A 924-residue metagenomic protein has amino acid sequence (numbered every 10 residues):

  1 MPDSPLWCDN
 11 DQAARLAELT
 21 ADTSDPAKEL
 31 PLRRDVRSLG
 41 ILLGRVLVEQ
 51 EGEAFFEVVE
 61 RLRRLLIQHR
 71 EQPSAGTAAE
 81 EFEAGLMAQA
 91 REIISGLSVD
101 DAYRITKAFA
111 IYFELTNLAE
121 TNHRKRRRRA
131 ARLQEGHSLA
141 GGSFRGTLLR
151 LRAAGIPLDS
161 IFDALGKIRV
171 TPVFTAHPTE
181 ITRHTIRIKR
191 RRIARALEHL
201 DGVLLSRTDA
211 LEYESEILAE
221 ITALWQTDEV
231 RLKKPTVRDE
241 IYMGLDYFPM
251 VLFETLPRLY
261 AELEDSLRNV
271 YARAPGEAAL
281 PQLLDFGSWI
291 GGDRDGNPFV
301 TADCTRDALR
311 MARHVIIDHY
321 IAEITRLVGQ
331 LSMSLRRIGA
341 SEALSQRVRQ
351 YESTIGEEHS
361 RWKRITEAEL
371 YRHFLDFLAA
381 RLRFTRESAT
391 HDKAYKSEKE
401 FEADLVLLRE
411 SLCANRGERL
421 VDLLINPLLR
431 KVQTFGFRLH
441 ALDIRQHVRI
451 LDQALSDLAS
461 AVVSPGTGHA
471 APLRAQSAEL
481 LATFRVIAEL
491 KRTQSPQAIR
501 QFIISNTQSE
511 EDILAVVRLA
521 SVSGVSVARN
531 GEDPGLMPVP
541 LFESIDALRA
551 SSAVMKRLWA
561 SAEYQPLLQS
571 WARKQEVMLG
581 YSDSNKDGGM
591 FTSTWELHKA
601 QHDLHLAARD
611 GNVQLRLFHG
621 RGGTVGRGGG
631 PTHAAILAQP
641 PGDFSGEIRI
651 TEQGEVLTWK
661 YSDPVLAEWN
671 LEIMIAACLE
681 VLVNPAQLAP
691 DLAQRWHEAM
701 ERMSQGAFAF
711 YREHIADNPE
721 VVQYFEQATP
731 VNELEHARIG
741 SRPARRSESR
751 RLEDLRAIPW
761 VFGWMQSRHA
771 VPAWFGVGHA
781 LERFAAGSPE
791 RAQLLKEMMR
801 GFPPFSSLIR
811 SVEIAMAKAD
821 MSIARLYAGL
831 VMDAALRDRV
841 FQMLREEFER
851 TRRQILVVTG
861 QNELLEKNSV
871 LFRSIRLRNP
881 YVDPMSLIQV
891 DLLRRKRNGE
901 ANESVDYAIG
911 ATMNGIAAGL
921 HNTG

Functional and structural regions predicted by a protein language model:
M1-V463, Q476, L536, G629 (+7 more regions): Often metal-dependent polyanion-binding catalytic scaffolds in large enzymes
V36, A102, I241, L245 (+25 more regions): Active-site-proximal structural scaffolding
G44, Q601-G611, W774, E849 (+1 more regions): Hydrophobic cores of alpha-helical transmembrane segments in multi-pass integral membrane proteins
A110, L408-S411, Q501-S505, P538-L541 (+1 more regions): Short glycine-rich or small-residue beta-strand-to-loop segments that form or flank ligand, phosphate, metal/Fe-S
T121, G142-F144, L151, L424-P427 (+10 more regions): Carbohydrate-active enzymes and regulators
V300-S332, S523-A709: Catalytic or ion-translocation cores adjacent to nucleophile or general acid/base/metal-coordination motifs in diverse
E367-F384, F437-L514, R518, V522-A528 (+3 more regions): Active-site cores of enzymes that catalyze phosphoryl transfer or operate on phosphate-rich substrates
P690-G924: Long, compositionally biased intrinsically disordered regions
